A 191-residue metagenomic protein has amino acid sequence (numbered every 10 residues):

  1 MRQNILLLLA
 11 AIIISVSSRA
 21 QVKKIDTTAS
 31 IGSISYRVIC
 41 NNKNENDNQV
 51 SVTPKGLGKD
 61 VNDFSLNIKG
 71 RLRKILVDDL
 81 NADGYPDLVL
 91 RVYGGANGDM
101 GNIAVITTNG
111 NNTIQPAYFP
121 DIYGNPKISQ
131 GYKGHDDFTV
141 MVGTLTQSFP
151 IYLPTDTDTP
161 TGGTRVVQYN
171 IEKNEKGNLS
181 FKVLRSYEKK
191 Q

Functional and structural regions predicted by a protein language model:
M1-K23: Bacterial Sec-dependent N-terminal signal peptides
S18-R73, R185, K189-Q191: Terminal domain-start segments
K24-I31, R71-L80, K133-V142: Beta-propeller blade termini
S33-V38, N81-V92, M141-S148: Acidic/hydrophobic-patterned starts of short beta strands in beta-sheet-rich repeat architectures
K43-N44, G94-N97, Y152-D156: Short glycine/acidic-enriched loop and turn motifs that connect beta-strands
Q49-K59, D99-P120, Q168-E175: Beta-propeller blade repeat segments, especially FG-GAP/WD-type strand-to-loop junctions in 6- to 7-bladed propeller
D78-I114: Mid-length scaffold segments of soluble, non-membrane domains
T113-K173, R185-K190: Short aromatic loop motif centered on NTY/YTY
